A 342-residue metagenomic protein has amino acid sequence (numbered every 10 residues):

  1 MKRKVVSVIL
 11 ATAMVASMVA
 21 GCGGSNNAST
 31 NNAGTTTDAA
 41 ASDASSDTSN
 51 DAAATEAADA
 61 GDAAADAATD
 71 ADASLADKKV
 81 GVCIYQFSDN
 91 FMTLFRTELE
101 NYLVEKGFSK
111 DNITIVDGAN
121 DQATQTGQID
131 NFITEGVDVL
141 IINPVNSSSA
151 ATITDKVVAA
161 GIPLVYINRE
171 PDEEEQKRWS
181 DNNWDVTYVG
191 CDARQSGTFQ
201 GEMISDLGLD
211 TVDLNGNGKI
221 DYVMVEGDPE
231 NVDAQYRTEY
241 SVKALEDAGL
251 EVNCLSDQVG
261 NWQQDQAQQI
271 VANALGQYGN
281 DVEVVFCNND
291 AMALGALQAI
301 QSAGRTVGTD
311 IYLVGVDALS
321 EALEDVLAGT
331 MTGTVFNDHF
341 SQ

Functional and structural regions predicted by a protein language model:
M1-T12: Positively charged n-region of N-terminal signal peptides that target proteins for export
K2, C22-Q342: A residue-level marker of the well-folded mature domains of exported/periplasmic proteins
S17-G21: C-terminal motif of bacterial Sec signal peptides marking the signal peptidase cleavage site
